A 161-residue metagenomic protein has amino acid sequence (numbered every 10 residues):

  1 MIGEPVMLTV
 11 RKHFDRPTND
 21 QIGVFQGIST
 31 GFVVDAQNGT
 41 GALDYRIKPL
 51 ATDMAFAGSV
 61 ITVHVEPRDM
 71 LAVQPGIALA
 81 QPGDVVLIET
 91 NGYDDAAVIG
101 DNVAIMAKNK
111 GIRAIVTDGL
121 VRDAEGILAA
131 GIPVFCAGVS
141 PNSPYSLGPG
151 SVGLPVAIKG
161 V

Functional and structural regions predicted by a protein language model:
I2-V161: Feature captures the catalytic cores and cofactor-binding loops of soluble hydro-lyases/lyases that act on carboxylate
